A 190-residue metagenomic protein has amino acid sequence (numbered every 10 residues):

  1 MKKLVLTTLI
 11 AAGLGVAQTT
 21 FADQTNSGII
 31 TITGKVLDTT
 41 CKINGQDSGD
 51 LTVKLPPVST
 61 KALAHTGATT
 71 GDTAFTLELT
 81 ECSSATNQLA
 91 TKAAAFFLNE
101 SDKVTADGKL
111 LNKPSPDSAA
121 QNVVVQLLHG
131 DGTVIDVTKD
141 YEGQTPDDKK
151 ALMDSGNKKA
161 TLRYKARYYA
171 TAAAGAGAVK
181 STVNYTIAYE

Functional and structural regions predicted by a protein language model:
K2-T7, F21-E190: Mature extracellular/passenger domains of Gram-negative fimbrial/pilin and adhesin proteins
T7-G15: Bacterial N-terminal signal peptides
A17-T19: N-terminal signal peptide c-region/cleavage motif recognized by signal peptidases
